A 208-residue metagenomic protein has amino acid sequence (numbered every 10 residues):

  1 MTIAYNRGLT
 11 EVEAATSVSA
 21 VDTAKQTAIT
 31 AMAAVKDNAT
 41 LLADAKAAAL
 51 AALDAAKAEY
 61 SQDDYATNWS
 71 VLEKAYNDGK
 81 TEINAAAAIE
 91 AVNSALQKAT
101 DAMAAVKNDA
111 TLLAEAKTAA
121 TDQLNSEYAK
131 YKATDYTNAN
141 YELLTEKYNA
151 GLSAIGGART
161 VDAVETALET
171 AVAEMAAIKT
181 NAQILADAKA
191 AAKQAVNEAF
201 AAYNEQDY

Functional and structural regions predicted by a protein language model:
M1-L9, A33-K80, K107-L152, T180-Y208: Amphipathic, heptad-repeat alpha-helical segments
L9-T27, A33-A34, T81-A105, S153-I178: Charged, amphipathic alpha-helical scaffolding segments
